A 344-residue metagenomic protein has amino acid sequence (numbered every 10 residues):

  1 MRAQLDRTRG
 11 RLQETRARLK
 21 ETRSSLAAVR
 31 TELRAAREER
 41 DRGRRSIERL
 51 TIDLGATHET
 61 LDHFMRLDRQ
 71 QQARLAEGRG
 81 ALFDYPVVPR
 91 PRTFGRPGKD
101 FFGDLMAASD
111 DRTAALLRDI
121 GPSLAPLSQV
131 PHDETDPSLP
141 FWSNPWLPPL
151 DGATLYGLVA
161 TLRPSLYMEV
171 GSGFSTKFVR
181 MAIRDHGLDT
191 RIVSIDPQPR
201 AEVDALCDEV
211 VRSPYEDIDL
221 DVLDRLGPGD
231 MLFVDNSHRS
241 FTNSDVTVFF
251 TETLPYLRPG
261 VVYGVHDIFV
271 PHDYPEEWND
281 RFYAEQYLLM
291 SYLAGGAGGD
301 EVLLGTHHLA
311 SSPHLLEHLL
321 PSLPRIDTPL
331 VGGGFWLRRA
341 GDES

Functional and structural regions predicted by a protein language model:
R2, R7-S344: A short alpha-helical cap/connector motif
